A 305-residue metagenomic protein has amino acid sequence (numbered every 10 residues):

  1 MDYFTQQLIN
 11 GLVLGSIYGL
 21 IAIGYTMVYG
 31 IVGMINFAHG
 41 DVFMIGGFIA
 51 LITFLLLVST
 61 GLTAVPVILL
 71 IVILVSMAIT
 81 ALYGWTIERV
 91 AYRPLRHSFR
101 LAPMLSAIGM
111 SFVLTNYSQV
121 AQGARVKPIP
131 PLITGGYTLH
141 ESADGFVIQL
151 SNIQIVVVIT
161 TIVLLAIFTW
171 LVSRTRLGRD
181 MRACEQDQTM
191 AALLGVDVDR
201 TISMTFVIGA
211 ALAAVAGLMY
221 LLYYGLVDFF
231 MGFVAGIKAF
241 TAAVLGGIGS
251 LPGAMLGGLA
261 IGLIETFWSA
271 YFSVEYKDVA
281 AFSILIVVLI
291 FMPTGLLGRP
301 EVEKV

Functional and structural regions predicted by a protein language model:
M1-A22, I49, G61-V72, S98-A102 (+5 more regions): Membrane-interfacial amphipathic/re-entrant helices at transmembrane-helix boundaries
D2-I17, A124, L171-R176, I202-A242 (+1 more regions): Inter-helical junctions in multi-pass inner-membrane proteins, predominant in energy-converting antiporter-like
L14, F146-D228, L251-L256: Helix-loop-helix "hairpin" substructures at the membrane interface of multi-pass membrane proteins
Y25-F48, H97-A102, L177-D180, V198 (+5 more regions): Short, non-helical or kinked segments that cap or interrupt transmembrane helices
I31-T86, V90, V147, G247: Membrane-embedded helix boundary and interhelical linker motif in transport proteins
D41-I45, P94-Q119, G232-V244, A260 (+1 more regions): Pore- or pathway-lining transmembrane helices of multi-pass membrane proteins that form conduits for solutes/ions
T60-M110, Y117, L256-I261, M292: Alpha-helical transmembrane segments within multi-pass membrane transporters and channels
L95, P103-R174, T201-M204, F267-F272 (+3 more regions): Transmembrane helix-bundle core of multi-pass membrane transporters and related energy-transducing complexes
